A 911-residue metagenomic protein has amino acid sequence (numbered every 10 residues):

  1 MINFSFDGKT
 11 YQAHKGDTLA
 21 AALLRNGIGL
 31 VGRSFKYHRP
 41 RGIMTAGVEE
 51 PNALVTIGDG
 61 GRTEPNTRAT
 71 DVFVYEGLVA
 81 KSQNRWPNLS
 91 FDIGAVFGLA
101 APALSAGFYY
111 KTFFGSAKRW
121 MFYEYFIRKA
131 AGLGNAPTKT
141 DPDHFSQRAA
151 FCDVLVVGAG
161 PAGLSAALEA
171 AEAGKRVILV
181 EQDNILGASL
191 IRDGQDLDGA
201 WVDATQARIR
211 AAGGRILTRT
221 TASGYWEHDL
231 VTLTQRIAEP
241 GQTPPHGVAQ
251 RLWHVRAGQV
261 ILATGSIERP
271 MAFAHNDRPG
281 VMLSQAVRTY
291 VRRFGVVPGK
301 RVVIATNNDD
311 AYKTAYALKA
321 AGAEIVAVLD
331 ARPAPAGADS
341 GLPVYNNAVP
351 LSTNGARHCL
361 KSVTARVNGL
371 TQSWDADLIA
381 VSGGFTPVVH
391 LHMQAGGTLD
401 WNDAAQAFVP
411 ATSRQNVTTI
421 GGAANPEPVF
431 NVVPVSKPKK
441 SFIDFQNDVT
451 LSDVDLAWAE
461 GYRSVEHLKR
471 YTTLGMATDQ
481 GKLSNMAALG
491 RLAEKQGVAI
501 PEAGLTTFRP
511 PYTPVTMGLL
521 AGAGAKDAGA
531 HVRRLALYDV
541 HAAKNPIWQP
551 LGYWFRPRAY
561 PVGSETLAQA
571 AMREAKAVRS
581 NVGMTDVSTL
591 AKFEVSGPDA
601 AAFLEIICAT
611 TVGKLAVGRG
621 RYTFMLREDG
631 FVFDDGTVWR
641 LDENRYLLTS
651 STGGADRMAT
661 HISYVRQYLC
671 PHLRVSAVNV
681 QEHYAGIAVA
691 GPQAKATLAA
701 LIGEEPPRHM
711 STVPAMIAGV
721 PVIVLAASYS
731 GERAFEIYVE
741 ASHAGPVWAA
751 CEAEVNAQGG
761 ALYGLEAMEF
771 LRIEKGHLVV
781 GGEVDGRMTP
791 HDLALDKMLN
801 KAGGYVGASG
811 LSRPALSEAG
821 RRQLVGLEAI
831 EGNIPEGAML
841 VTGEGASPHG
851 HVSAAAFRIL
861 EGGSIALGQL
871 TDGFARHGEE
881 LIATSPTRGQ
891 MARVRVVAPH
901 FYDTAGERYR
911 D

Functional and structural regions predicted by a protein language model:
M1-V532, H683: Residues forming the flavin
F6, I57, V367, L551 (+4 more regions): Structural motif
A21-V31, P598-L615, A696, A700-L701: A short, contiguous, amphipathic alpha-helix enriched in charged residues
V180, S266, Y462, M572-S588 (+3 more regions): Residues forming anionic-ligand binding surfaces in small-molecule and nucleic-acid pockets of primarily soluble enzymes
A487, K495-L626, F631-F633: Acidic, proline/glycine-enriched N-terminal capping motif
Y538, A542-A543, R556, D642-N644 (+1 more regions): Conserved, structured C-terminal
K614-N644, L648-Y664: Well-ordered mid-protein domain cores that form the structural environment of catalytic cofactors
